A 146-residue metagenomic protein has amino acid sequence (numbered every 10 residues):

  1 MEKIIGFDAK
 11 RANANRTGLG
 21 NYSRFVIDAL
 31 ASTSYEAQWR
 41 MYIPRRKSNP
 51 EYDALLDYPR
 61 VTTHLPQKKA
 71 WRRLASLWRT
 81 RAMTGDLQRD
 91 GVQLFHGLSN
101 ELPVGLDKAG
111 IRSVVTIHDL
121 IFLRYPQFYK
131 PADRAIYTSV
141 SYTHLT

Functional and structural regions predicted by a protein language model:
M1-L145: Carbohydrate transferase catalytic cores enriched for Leloir-type hexosyltransferases
